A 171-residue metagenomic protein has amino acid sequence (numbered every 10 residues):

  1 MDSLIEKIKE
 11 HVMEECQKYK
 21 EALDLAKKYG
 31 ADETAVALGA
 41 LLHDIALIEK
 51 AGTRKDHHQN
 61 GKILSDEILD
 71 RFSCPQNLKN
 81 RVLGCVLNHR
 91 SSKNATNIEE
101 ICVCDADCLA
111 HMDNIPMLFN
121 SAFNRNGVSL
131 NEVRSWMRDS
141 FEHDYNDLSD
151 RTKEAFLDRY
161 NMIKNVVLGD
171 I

Functional and structural regions predicted by a protein language model:
D2-A31, L42, C74, S91-I171: Divalent metal-dependent phosphate-bond-processing catalytic cores, especially two-metal-ion Mg2+/Mn2+ enzymes that act
K18, L25, D56-R71: An active-site-proximal "capping" alpha-helix that borders the catalytic cofactor pocket
E33-G52, H57, G61, R81-S91 (+1 more regions): His-Asp-centered metal-binding catalytic motifs of divalent-metal-dependent phosphohydrolases/nucleases
L47-I48, L69, L118, V167: Ubiquitous "structural anchor" signal
